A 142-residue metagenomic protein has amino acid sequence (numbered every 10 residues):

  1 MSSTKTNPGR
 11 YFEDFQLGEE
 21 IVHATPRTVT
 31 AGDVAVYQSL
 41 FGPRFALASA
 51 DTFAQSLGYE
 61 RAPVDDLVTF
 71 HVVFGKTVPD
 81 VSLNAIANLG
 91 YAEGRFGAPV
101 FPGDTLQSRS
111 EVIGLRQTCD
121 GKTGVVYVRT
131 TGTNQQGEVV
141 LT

Functional and structural regions predicted by a protein language model:
M1-L17, V100-T142: HotDog/MaoC-like acyl-thioester-processing domains
S2-Y91: Hot-dog-fold acyl-thioester-processing enzymes
R61, V72-D80, N84-C119, T133-Q135: Catalytic-pocket segment enriched in acidic/His residues
